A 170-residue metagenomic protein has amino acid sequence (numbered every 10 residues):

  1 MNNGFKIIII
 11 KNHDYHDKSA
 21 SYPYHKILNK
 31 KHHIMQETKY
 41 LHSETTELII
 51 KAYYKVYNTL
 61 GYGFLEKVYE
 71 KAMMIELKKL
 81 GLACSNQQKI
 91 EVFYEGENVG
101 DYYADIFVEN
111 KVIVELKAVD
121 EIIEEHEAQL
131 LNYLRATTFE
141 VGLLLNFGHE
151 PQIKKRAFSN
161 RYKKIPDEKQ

Functional and structural regions predicted by a protein language model:
M1-L41, Y162-Q170: Intrinsic disorder/low-complexity segments
I10, M74, G81-S85, E121-Q129 (+1 more regions): A cross-kingdom feature that marks ATP-driven nucleic-acid transaction machinery
E37-I50, Y54, G96-V108: Accessory recognition modules or surfaces
H42-I50, Y62-E66, E70, M74: Nuclease catalytic cores
G61, C84, A104-I122, Y133: Conserved catalytic cores of phosphodiester-cleaving nucleases, focusing on short active-site segments
K78-G96: A short acidic/basic microdomain associated with nuclease active sites
L82, Y102-A104, P151: Change "...and in nucleic-acid phosphodiester-cleaving endonucleases..." to "...and in nucleic-acid processing enzymes
K117-K164, K169-Q170: Nucleic-acid nuclease catalytic cores
